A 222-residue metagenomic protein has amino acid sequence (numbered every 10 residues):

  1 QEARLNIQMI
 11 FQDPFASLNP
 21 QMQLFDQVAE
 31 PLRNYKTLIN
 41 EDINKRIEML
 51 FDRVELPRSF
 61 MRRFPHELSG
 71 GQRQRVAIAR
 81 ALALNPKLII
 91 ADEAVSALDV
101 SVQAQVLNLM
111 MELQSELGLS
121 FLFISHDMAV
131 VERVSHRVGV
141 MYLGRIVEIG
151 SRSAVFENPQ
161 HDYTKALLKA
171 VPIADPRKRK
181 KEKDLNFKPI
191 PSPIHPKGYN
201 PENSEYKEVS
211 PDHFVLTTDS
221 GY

Functional and structural regions predicted by a protein language model:
Q1, R152-Y222: Short catalytic/signature loops enriched in Gly
L5, H66, L84, A91: Conserved signature/switch motifs of ABC ATPase nucleotide-binding domains
E41-S59, L168: Conserved ABC ATPase "signature" region
F64-L68, Q72: Conserved ABC ATPase signature
A83-K87, Q103: A short, proline-enriched helix->beta-strand linker immediately N-terminal to the Walker B motif in ABC-type P-loop
V131-R133: A short, surface-exposed alpha-helical micro-motif characterized by mixed small hydrophobic and charged/polar residues
